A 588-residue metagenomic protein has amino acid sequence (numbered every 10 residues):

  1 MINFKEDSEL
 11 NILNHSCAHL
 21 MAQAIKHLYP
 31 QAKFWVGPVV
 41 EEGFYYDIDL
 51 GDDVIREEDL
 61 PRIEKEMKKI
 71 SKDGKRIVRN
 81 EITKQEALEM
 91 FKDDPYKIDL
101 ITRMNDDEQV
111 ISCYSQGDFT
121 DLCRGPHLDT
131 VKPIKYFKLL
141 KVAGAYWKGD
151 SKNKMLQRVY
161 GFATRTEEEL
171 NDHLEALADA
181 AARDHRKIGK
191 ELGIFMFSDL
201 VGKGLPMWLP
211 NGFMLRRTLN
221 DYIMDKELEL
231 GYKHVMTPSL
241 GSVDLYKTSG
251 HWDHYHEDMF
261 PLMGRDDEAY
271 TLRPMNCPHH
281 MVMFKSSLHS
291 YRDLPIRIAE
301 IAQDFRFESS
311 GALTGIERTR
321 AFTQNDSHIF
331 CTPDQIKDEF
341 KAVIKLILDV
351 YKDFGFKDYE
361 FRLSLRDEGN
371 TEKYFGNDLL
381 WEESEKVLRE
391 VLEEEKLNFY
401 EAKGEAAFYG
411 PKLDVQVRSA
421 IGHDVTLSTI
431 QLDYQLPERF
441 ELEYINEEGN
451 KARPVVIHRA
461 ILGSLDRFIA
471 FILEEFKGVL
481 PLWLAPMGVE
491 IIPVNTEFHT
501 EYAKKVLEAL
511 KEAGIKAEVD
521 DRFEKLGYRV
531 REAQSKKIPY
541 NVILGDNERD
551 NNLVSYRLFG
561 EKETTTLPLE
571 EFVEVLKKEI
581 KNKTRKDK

Functional and structural regions predicted by a protein language model:
M1-W35, V39-E41, D47-K588: NTP/phosphate- and nucleic-acid-binding module
